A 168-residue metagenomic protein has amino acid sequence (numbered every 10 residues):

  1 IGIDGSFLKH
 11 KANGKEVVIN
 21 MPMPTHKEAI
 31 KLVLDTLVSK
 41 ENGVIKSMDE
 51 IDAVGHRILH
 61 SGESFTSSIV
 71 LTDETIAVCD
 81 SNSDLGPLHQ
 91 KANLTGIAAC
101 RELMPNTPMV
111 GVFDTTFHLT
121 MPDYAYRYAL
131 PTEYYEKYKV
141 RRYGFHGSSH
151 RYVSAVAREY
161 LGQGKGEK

Functional and structural regions predicted by a protein language model:
I1-G62: N-terminal glycine/serine-rich phosphate-binding loop of ATP-dependent small-molecule kinases, especially carbohydrate
K15-V18, D73-I76, Y128-T132: Short, low-complexity, polar/charged sequence segments that are solvent-exposed and flexible
V18-M21, L85-L88, R141: ATP-dependent adenylate-handling ligase core
M21, V78-N82, Y134-Y138: Glycine-rich loops and low-complexity Gly/Arg-rich segments that provide flexible linkers or classic glycine-based
P24-E28, L32, V54, V70 (+3 more regions): Conserved active-site and cofactor/substrate-binding residues in soluble primary-metabolism enzymes
K31-D35, A77-S81, E102, A155 (+1 more regions): Charged/polar, solvent-exposed surface patches and flexible loops
L37, G43-H89, V110, T116-R127: Short beta-strand-loop/turn "lid" adjacent to the catalytic site in phosphate-handling enzymes
L94-K168: ATP-dependent carbohydrate kinase catalytic cores
